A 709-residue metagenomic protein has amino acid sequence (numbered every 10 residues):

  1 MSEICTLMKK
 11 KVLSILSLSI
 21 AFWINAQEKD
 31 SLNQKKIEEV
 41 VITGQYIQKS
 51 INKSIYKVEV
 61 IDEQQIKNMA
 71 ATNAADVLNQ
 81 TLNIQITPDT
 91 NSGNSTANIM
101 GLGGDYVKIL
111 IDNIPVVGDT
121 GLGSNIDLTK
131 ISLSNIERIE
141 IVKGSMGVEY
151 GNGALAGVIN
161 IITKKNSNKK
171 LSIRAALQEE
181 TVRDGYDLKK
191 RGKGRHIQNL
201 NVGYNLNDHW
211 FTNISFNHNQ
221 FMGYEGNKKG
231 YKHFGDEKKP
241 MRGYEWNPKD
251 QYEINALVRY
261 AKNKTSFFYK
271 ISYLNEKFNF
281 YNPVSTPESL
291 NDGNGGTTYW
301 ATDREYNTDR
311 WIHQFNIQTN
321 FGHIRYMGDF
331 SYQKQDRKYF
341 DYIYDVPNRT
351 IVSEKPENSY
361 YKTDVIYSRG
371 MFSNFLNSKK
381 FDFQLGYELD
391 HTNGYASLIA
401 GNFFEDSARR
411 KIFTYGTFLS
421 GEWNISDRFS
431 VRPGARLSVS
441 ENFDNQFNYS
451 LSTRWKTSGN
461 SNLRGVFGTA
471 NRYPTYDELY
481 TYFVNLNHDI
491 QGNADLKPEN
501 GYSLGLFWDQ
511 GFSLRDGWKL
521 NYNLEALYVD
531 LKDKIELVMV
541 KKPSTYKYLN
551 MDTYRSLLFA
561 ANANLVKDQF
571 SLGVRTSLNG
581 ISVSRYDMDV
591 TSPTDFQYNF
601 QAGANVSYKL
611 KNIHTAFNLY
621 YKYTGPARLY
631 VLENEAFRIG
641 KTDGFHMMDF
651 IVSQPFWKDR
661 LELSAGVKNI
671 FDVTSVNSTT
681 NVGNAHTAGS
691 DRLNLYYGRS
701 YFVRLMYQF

Functional and structural regions predicted by a protein language model:
Q27-K67, G104: Short, acidic, small-residue-rich periplasmic hinge/interaction motif at the N-terminus of Gram-negative outer-membrane
E39, A74-V77, S95-N98, L110 (+4 more regions): N-terminal periplasmic accessory domains that precede and gate Gram-negative outer-membrane beta-barrel machines
V58, A75-P115: Extracytoplasmic beta-strand/coil segments of soluble accessory domains associated with Gram-negative outer-membrane
P115-K143: Short acidic/polar hinge/loop motifs at secondary-structure boundaries that mediate gating or recognition
F221-N255, R259-G322, Y326, K334-K362: Flexible loop and strand-edge segments within Gram-negative outer membrane beta-barrel domains
M222, N227, K611, G625-Y630 (+1 more regions): C-terminal beta-signal and adjacent terminal beta-strands/loops of Gram-negative outer-membrane beta-barrel proteins
R325-D341, K456, R464, K497-R555: Membrane-embedded beta-barrel scaffold of Gram-negative outer-membrane proteins
N424-D427, K519-D530, L549-L632, M706-Q708: Gram-negative outer-membrane beta-barrel transporters
